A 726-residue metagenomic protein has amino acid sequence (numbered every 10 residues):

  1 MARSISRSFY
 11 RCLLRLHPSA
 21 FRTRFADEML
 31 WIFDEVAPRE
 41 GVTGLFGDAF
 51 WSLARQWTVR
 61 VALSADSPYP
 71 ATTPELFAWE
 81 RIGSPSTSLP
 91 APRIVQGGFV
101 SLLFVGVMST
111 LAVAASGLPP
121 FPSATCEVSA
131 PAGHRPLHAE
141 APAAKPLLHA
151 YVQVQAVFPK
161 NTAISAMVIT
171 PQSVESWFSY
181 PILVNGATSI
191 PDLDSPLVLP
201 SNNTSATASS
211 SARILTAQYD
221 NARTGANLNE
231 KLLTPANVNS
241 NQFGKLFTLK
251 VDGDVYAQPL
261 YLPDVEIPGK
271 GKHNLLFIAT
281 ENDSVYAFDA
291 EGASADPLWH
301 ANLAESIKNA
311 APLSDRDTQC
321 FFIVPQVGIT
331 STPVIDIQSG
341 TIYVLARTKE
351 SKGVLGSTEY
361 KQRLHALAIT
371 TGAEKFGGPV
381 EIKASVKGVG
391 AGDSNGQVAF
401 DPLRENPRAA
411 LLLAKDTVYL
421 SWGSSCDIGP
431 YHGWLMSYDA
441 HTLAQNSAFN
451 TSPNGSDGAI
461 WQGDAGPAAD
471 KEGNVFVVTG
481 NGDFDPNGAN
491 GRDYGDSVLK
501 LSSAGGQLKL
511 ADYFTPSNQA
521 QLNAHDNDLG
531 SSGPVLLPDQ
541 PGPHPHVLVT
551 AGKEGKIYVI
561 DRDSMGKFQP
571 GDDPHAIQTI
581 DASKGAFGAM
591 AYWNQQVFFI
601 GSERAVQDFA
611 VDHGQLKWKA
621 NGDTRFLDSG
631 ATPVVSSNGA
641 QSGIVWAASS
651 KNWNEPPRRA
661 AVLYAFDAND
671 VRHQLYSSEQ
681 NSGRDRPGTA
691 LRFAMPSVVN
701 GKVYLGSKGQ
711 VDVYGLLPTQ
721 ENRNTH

Functional and structural regions predicted by a protein language model:
M1-G106, P120: Negatively charged linear elements and acidic catalytic determinants
V105-S116: Hydrophobic alpha-helical membrane-insertion segments, chiefly the h-region of N-terminal signal peptides
L118-P131: Ser/Thr/Pro/Gly-rich low-complexity linker/stalk segments immediately outside membranes or between
G133-V154, P159: Short extracytoplasmic
M167-T170, V174-N237, N724-H726: Sequence/structural signature of beta-propeller modules and their immediately flanking N-terminal secretory/stalk
A212-T224, L228-S502, A511-Q540, H546-I560 (+7 more regions): Mobile, glycine-rich extracellular loop/lid and propeptide segments that shape or gate substrate/ligand access
Q578-F587, G622-T632, R672-V698: Conserved blade-ending motifs and adjacent loop-strand segments that build the rim/top face of beta-propeller domains
Q607-S636: A beta-strand-loop signature enriched in Asp, Gly, Thr, and Trp that corresponds to the sialidase/neuraminidase Asp-box
